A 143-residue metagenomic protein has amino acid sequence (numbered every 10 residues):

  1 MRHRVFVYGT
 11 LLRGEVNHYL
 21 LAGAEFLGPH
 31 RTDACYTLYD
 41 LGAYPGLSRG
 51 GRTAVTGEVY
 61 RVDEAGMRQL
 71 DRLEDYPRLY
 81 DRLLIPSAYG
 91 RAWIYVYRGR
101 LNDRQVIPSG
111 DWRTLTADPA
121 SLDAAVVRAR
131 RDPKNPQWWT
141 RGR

Functional and structural regions predicted by a protein language model:
M1-R143: Glycine-aromatic micro-motifs
